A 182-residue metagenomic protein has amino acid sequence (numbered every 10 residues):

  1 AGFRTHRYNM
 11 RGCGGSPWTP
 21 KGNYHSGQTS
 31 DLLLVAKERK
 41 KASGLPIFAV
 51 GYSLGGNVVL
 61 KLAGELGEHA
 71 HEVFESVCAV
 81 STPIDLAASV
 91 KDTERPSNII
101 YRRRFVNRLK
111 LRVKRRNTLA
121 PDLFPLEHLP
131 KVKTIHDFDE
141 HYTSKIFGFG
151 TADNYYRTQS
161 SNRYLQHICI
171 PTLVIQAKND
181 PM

Functional and structural regions predicted by a protein language model:
F3, G44-P46, I170-P171: Short coil/turn segments at beta-strand junctions that form active-site/ligand-binding loops
R4, N9-G14, P83: Short beta-to-alpha linker loops that shape the active-site pocket of alpha/beta-hydrolase fold enzymes
Y8, V50, V80, I175-A177: Generic beta-strand/beta-sheet core signal
R11-F48: Catalytic nucleophile-loop/oxyanion-hole region of alpha/beta-hydrolase and closely related hydrolase-like folds
S43, F48-I146: Alpha/beta-hydrolase-fold enzymes
H71-E72, L165-I168: Short, conserved loop/helix-junction motifs that constitute active-site signature segments in enzyme catalytic cores
H141-Y164: Active-site nucleophile elbow and catalytic-triad environment of alpha/beta-hydrolase enzymes
I168, V174-Q176, D180: Short beta-strand/loop motif that positions the catalytic acidic residue of the alpha/beta-hydrolase fold
